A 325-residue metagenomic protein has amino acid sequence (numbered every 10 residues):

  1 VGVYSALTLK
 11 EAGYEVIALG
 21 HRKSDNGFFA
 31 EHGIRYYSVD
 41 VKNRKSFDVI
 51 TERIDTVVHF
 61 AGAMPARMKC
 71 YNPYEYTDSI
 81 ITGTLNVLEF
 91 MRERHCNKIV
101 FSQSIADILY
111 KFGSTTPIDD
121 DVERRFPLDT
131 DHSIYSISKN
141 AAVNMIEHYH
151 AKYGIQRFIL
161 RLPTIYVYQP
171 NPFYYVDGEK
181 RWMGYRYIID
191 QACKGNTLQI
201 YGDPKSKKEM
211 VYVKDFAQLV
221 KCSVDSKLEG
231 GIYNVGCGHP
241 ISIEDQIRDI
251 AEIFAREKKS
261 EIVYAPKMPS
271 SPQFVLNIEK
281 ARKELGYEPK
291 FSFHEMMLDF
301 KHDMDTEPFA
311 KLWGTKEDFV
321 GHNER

Functional and structural regions predicted by a protein language model:
V1-T56: N-terminal Rossmann/SDR dinucleotide-binding element
L19, V57-A61, I99-I105, L160-L162: SDR active-site strand-loop-helix element
V41-S79: NAD(P)H-binding glycine-rich loop region in Rossmannoid oxidoreductase-like domains and their noncatalytic homologs
M64-R67, I105-F112, P163-Y166: Active-site segment of SDR-like NAD(P)-dependent oxidoreductases
L85-I134: Conserved Rossmann-fold NAD(P)-dependent oxidoreductase catalytic core, especially the SDR/UDP-sugar
T115, E147-K207, V213-Q218, C222 (+1 more regions): NAD(P)-dependent short-chain dehydrogenase/reductase
I134, S138-A141: Active-site helix of classical SDR
A192-N196, Y201-R325: C-terminal substrate-binding subdomain of Rossmann-fold SDR/epimerase-dehydratase oxidoreductases
